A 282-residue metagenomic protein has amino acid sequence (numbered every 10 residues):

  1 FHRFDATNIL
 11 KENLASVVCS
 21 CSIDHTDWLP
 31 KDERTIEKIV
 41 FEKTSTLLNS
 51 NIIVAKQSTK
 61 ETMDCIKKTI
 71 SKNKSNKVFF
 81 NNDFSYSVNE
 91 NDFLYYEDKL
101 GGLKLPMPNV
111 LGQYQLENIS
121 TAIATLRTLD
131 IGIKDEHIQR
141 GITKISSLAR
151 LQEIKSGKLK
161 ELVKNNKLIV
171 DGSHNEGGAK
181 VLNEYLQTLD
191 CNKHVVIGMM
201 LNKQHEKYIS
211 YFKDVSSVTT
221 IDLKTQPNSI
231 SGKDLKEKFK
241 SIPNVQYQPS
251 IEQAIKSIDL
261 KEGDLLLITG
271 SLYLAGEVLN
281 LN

Functional and structural regions predicted by a protein language model:
F4-V17, C21-T26, K38, G102-S217: Nucleotide phosphate-binding/pyrophosphate-handling subdomain across enzymes that bind or process nucleotide phosphates
I9, N13-K104, I119, I123-E136: Acidic, Mg2+-coordinating active-site environments of NTP-dependent enzymes
S16, S22, T26-K31, I142 (+3 more regions): Flexible, gly/pro- and Lys/Arg-enriched active-site loops
K56-Q57, K67-N89, N109-G112, G132 (+6 more regions): Beta-strand->loop->alpha-helix junctions that form or flank phosphate-binding loops in nucleotide-handling enzymes
S58-V78, N91, K164-V170, E176 (+1 more regions): C-terminal helical cap/extension that packs against the catalytic core of soluble nucleotide-cofactor enzymes
S271: Active-site-proximal loop/hinge segments that shape catalytic or ion-binding/gating pockets
